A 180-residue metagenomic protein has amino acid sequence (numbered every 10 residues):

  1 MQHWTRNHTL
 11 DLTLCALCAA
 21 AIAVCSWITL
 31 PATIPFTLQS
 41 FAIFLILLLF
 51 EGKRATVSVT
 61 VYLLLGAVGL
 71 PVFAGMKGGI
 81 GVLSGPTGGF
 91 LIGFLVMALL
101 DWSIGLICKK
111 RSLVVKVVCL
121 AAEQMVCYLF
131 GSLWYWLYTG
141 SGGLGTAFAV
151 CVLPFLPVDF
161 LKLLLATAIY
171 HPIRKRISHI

Functional and structural regions predicted by a protein language model:
M1-T56: Hydrophobic transmembrane alpha-helices
Q2, L10, L17, V24 (+1 more regions): Short helix-perturbing small/polar motifs within transmembrane alpha-helices
L12-L17, F41-L45, A55-V61, T87-I92 (+4 more regions): Hydrophobic alpha-helical transmembrane segments
S26-P35, L63-M97: Interfacial aromatic-anchored transmembrane helix boundaries in multi-pass membrane proteins
I28, L49, G75-M76, I104-C108 (+1 more regions): Helix-loop junctions at the membrane-solvent interface of multi-pass transporters, primarily the C-terminal
S58-Y62, L70-F73, M97, D101 (+3 more regions): Alpha-helical transmembrane segments and their lipid-water interface positions in multi-pass membrane proteins
M76, K109-I180: Membrane-embedded alpha-helical hairpins and interfacial helices in multi-pass inner-membrane proteins
